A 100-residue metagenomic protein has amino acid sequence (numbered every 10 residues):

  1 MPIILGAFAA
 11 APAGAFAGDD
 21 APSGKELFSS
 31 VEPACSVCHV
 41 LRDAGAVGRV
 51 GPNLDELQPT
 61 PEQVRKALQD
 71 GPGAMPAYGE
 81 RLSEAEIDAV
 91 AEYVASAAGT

Functional and structural regions predicted by a protein language model:
M1-G18, T100: N-terminal export/targeting leaders of redox proteins
A7-A11, E32, Q58: Residues at alpha-helix boundaries and short interhelical turns
A15-A17, R81-T100: C-terminal capping alpha-helices of c-type cytochrome domains
D19-N53, R65, A74, S96-T100: Periplasmic/extracellular electron-transfer cofactor-ligation site, primarily the c-type cytochrome heme-c attachment
E62-A85: Short Fe-S-cluster ligation motifs
